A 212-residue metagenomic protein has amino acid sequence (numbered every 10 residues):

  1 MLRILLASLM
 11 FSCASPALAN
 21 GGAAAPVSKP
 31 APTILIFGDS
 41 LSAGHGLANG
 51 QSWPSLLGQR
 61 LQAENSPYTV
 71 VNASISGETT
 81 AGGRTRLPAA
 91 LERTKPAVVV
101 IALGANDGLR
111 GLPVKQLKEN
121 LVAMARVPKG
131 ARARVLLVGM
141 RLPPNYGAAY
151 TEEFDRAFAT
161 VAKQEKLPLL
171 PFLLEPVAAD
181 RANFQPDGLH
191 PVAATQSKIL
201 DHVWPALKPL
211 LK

Functional and structural regions predicted by a protein language model:
M1-A7: Sec-dependent signal peptide recognition, specifically the positively charged N-region followed immediately by
A14-S15: N-terminal signal peptide c-region/cleavage motif recognized by signal peptidases
A19-N20, P186: Intrinsically disordered, low-complexity segments enriched in small/polar residues
N20-E78, R86-K95: Serine-esterase "nucleophile elbow" of acetyl-processing enzymes
S66, R84-K212: Alpha-helical cap/lid subdomain in secreted, periplasmic, or secretory-pathway luminal O-acyl-processing enzymes
A81: Short, mixed-charge aromatic SLiMs
